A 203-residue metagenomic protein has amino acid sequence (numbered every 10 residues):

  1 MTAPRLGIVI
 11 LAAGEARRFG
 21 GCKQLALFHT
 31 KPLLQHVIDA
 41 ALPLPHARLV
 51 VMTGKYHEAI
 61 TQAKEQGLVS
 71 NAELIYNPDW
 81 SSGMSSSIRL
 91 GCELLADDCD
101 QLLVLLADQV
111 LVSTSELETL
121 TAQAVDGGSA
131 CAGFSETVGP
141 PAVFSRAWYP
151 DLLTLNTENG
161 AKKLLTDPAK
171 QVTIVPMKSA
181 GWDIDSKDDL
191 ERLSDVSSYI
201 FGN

Functional and structural regions predicted by a protein language model:
T2-R5, N156-N203: Conserved alpha/beta core of the MobA/IspD/sugar-nucleotide pyrophosphorylase nucleotidyltransferase superfamily
T2-V138, K170-P176, F201: Nucleotide and nucleotide-moiety/phosphate-recognizing core
R18, Q24-L27, D151, D183 (+1 more regions): Conserved beta-strand positions that form and line the central face of beta-propeller blades
I60, E116, W148, G160-A161: Hydrophobic alpha-helical segments typical of transmembrane helices and their membrane-interface/capping positions
L117, W148-L152, L190: A generic structural signal for short hydrophobic patches within well-formed alpha-helices
S129, P141-V143, L164: Conserved hydrophobic/aromatic beta-strand scaffold that supports enzyme active sites
P140-F144, W182-I184: Short glycine- and hydrophobic/aromatic-rich loop-to-beta-strand nucleating segment in the catalytic cores
